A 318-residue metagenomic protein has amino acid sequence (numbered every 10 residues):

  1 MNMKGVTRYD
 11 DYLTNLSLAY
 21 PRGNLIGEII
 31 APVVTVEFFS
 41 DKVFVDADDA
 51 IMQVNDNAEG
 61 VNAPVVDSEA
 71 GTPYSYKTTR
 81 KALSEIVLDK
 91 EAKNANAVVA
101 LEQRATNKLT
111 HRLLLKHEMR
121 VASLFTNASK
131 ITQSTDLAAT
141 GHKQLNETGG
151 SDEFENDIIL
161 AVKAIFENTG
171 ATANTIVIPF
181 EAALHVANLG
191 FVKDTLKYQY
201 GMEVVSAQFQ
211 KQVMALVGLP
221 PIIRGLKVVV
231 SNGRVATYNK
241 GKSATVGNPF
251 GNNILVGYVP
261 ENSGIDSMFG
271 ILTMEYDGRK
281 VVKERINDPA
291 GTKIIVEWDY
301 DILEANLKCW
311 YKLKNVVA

Functional and structural regions predicted by a protein language model:
M1-D48, I131-L160: Intrinsically disordered, low-complexity linear regions
M1-V36, Y276, K280-A318: Protruding loop/beta-arch "assembly-hinge" segments enriched in small, turn-prone residues
A19-L83: Assembly/oligomerization interface modules of large self-assembling protein complexes
D46-D48, E181, V259, E297-D299: Structured loops at beta-to-helix junctions and adjacent beta-edge loops in soluble globular domains
L83-D89: A basic- and aromatic-enriched beta-loop-alpha substructure that forms the phosphate/nucleotide- and DNA/RNA-contacting
D89-T172, F180-K197, V316-A318: Alpha-helical scaffold segments that mediate packing/assembly in large oligomeric complexes
A171-M268: Extended oligomerization regions of viral-like shell subunits
L189, D266-L272, E304-C309: Short conserved micro-motifs at the rims of enzyme active sites and ligand-binding pockets
